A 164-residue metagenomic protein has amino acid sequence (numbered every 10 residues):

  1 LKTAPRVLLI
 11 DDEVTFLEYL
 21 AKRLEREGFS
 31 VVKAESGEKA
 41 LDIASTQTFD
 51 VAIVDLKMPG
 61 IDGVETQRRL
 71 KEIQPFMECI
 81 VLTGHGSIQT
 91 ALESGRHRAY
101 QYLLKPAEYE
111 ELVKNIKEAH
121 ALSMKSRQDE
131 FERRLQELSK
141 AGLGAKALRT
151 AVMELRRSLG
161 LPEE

Functional and structural regions predicted by a protein language model:
V14-V32: Two-component/phosphorelay signaling modules centered on CheY-like receiver
K33-D42, G63: Helix N-cap/capping motif at the beta->alpha junctions
D42, V64-F76, E93: Short amphipathic alpha-helix used as the core "switch/output" element in two-component signaling
M58: Receiver (REC) domain active-site loop signature in two-component systems and cognate sites in sensor histidine kinases
P106-H120: C-terminal output helix
F131-E164: C-terminal output/effector regions of signal-responsive regulators
